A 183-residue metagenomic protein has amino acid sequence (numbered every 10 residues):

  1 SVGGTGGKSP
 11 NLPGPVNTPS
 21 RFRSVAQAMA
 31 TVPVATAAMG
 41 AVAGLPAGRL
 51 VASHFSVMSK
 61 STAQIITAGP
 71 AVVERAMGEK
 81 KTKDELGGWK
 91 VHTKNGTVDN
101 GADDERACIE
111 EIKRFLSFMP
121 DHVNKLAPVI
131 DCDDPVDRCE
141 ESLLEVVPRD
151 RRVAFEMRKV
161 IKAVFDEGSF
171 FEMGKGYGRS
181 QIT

Functional and structural regions predicted by a protein language model:
S1-N124: Conserved catalytic cores of soluble enzyme domains, especially glycine-rich substrate-binding beta-alpha loops
V2-G7, T31, R138-E145, E156 (+1 more regions): Gly-rich Lys/Arg/Thr-decorated short loops/hinges at beta-loop-alpha junctions or inter-strand turns that position
M29, I65-I66, I109-I112, I130 (+3 more regions): Weak global preference for isoleucine
G40, R75, E111, A127 (+3 more regions): A sequence-level detector of short, solvent-exposed, charge-rich linear segments
A63, S142, G178-Q181: Generic structural motif recognizing short loop/turn segments at the entrances and edges of beta-strands
N100, D104-R158: Terminal amphipathic helices with adjacent charged low-complexity linkers/tails
R149-T183: Non-catalytic terminal/interface segments that mediate subunit docking, oligomerization, and allosteric communication
